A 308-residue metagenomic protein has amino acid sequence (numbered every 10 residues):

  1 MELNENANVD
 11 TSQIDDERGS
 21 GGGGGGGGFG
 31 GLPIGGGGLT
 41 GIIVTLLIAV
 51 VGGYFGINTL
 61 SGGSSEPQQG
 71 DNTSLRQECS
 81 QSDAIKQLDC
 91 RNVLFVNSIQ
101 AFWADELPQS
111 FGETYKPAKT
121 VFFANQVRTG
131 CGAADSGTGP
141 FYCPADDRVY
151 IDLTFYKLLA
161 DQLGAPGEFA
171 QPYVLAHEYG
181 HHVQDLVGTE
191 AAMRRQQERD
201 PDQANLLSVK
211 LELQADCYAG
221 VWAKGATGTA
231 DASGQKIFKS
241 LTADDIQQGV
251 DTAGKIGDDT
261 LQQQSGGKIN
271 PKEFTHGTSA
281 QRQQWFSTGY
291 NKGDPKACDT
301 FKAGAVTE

Functional and structural regions predicted by a protein language model:
M1-E78: Long amphipathic alpha-helical segments used for membrane anchoring, targeting, substrate engagement, or oligomerization
E2, G37, G41, N58-G130 (+1 more regions): A metal-dependent hydrolase signature that marks the N-terminal structural subdomain at the beginning of catalytic folds
C90-G112, E212-L261: Short helix/loop segments within enzyme catalytic domains that coordinate or immediately flank catalytic cofactors
W103, I151, A170-L186, A215-D216 (+1 more regions): Active-site recognition of the HExxH zinc-binding catalytic motif
N125-D152: Catalytic zinc-binding patch centered on the HExxH motif and its immediate surroundings that defines zinc-dependent
F155-Y173, Q203-V209: Short pre-active-site segment immediately N-terminal to the catalytic Zn-binding motif
D185-E212: Post-HEXXH active-site segment of zinc metalloproteases
I256-E308: Pan-zinc metallopeptidase signature
